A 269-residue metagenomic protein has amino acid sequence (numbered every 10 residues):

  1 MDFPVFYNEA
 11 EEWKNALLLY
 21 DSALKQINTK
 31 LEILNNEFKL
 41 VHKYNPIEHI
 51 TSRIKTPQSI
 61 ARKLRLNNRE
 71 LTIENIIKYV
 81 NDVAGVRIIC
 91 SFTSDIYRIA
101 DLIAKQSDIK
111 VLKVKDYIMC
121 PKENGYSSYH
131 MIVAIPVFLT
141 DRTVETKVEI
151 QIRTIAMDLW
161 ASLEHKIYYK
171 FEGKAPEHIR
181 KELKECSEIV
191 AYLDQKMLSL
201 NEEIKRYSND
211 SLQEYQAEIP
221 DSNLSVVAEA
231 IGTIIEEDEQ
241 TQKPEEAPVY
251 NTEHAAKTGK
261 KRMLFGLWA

Functional and structural regions predicted by a protein language model:
M1-L24, N28-E37, E149-A269: An acidic, glycine-/histidine-flanked metal-binding catalytic module
A23-L24, N28, E32-N68: Surface-exposed, low-hydrophobicity interaction/linker segments
E37-F38, R69, S107-L112: Short secondary-structure junctions
K39, T72-V80: Short, flexible, solvent-exposed loop/turn segments with mixed acidic/basic and small polar residues
N45, N81-V83: Short Gly/Ser/Thr- and Asp/Glu-enriched loop/turn motifs at secondary-structure junctions
I47-I50, I76, I89: Glycine-rich, low-complexity intrinsically disordered segments
I77, C90-S199: Long beta-strand-rich cores associated with HINT superfamily self-processing modules
V83-C90: Terminal, regulation- and interaction-focused segments at domain boundaries
